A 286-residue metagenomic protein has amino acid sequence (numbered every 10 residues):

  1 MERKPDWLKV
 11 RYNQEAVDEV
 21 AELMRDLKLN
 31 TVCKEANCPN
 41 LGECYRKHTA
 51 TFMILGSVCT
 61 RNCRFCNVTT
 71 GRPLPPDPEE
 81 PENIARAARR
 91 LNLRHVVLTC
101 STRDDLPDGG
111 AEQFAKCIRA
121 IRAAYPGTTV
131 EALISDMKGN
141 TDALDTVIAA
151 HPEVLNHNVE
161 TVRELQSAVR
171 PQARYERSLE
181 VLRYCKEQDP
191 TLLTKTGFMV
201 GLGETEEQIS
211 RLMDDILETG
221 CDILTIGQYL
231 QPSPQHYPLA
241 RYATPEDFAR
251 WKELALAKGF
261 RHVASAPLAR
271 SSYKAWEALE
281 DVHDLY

Functional and structural regions predicted by a protein language model:
M1-T51, L55, E82, R86 (+5 more regions): Auxiliary Fe-S-binding modules of radical SAM enzymes
C38, C59, C63-C66: Short cysteine clusters
E43-R46, R64, V68-G71: Short functional micro-motifs and their immediate structural scaffolds
A50, R61, L155: Change "...and in nucleic-acid phosphodiester-cleaving endonucleases..." to "...and in nucleic-acid processing enzymes
C59, T102-D105, M137, G203 (+1 more regions): Short, glycine/serine-rich, charged loops/turns that create anion-binding and catalytic segments at active sites
N62, L106, L165, P234 (+1 more regions): Glycine/Thr-rich phosphate-binding loops of Rossmann-like dinucleotide-binding domains
V68-N83, R90-T141, V147-V181, K195 (+2 more regions): Core AdoMet radical
